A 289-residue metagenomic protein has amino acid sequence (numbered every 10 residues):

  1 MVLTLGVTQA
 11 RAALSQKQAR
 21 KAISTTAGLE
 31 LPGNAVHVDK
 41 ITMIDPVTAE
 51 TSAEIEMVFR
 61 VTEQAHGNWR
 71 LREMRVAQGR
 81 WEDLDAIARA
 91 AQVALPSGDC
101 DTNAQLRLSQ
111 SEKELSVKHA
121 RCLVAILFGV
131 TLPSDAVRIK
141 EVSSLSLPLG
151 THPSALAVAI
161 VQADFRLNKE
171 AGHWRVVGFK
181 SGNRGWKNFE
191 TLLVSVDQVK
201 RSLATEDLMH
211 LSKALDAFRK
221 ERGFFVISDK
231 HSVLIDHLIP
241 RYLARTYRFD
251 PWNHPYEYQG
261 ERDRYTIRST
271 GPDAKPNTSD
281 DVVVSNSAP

Functional and structural regions predicted by a protein language model:
M1-T25, D83-I126, Q198-G223: N-terminal trafficking/processing presequences and adjacent post-cleavage segments of proteins routed to secretion
T8, K21, T51, E56 (+8 more regions): A composition-driven signal for long, intrinsically disordered, charge-rich low-complexity tracts
A12-V58, M74-A90, L115-D164: Surface-exposed, charged secondary-structure patches
F59, N68, M74, T131-P289: Low-complexity, acidic interaction segments enriched in glycine
G79-G98, V194-S195, Y265-K275: Short, charge- and proline-biased low-complexity linear segments that act as flexible interaction/docking motifs
